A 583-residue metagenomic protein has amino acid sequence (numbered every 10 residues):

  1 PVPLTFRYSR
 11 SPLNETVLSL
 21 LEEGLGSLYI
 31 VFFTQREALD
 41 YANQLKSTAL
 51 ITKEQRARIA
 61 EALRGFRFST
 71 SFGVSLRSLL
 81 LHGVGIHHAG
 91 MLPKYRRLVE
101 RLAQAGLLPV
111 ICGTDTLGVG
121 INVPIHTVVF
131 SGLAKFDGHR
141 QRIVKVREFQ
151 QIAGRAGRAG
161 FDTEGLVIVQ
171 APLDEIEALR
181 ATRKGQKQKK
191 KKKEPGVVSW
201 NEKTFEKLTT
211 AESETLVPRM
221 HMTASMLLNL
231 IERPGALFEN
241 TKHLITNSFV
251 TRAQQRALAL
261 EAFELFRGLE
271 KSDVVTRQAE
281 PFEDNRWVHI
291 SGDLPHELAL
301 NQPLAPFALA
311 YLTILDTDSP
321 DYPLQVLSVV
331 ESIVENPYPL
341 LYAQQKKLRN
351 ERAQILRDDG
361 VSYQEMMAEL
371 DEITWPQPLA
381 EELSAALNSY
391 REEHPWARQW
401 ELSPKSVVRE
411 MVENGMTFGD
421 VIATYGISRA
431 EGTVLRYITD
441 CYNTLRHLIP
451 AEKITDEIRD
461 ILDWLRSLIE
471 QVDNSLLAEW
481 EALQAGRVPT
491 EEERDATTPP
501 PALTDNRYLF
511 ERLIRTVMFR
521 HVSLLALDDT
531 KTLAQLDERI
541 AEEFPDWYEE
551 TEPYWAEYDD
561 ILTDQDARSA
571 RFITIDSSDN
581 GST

Functional and structural regions predicted by a protein language model:
P1, L25-G26, L81-H82, L108 (+4 more regions): Short glycine-/polar-rich loops that comprise or flank the Walker A/P-loop and associated switch/sensor motifs
P1-A49, S78-A89: Conserved interdomain linker/interface between the two RecA-like ATPase lobes of SF2 helicase motors
P1-P3, S9, T34-A38, M91-L92 (+4 more regions): Conserved nucleotide-binding/hydrolysis micro-motifs of P-loop NTPases
L45-R77: Alpha-helical "lid/cap" subdomains adjacent to substrate-binding clefts that gate access and reposition the ligand
S69-T114: Conserved helicase ATPase core of P-loop NTP-dependent helicases/translocases
G85, Q104-A105, K189-S582: Non-catalytic terminal extensions of ATP-dependent helicases
R96-R97, R101, L107, I111-V129 (+1 more regions): SF2 helicase motor core recognition
V123, T127-R183, K187: Conserved segment of the helicase C-terminal RecA-like domain
